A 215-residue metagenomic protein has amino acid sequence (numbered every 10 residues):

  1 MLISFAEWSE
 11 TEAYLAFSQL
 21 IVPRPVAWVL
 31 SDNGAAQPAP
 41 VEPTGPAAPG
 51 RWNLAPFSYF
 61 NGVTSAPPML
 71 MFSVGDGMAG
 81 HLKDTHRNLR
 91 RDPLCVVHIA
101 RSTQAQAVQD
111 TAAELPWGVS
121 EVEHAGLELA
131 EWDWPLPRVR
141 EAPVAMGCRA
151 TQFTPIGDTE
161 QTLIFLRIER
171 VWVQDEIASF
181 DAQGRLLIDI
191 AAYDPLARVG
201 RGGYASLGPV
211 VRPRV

Functional and structural regions predicted by a protein language model:
M1-V215: Basic, polyanion-binding surface patches
